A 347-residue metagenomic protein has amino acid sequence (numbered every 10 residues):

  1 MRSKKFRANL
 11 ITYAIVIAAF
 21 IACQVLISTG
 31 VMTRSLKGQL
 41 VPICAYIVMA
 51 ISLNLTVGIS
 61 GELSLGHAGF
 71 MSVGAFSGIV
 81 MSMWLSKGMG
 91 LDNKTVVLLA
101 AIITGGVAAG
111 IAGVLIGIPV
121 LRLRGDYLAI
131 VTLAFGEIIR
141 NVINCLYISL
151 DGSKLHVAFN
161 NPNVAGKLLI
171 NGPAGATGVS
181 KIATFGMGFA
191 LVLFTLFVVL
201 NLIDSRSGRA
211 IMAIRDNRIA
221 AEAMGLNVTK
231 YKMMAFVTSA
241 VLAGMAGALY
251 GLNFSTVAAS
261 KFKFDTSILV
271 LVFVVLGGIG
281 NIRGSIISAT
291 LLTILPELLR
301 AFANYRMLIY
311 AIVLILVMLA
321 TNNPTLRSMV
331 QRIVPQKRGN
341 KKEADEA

Functional and structural regions predicted by a protein language model:
M1-A347: Transmembrane alpha-helices and adjacent helix-loop boundaries
